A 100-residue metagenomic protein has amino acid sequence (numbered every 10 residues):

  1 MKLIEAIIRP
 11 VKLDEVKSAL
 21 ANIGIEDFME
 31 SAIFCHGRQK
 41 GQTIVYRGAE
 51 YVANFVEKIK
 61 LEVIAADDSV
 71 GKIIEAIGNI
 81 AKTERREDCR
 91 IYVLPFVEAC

Functional and structural regions predicted by a protein language model:
M1-C100: Positively charged, small/polar-rich N-terminal and surface patches that mediate targeting and assembly and bind
